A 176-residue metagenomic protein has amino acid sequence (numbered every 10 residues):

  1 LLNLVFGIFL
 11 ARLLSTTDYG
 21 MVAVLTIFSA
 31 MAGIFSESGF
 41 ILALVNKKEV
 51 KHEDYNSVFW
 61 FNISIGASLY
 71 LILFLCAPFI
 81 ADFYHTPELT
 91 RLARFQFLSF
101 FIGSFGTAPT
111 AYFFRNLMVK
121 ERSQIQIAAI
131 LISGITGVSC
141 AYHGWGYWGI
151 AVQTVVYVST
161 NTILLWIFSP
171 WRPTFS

Functional and structural regions predicted by a protein language model:
L1-F40, I65-A77, S99, A129-V138 (+1 more regions): Signature of the first transmembrane helix
A11-T16, A30-I63, A67, I80-A81 (+1 more regions): Transmembrane-helix boundary and interhelical linker motifs in polytopic inner-membrane proteins
L13-V24, K47-F59, Y70-F97, L117 (+1 more regions): Membrane-interface helix-capping segments at transmembrane helix termini in multi-pass transporters
F40-V45, F74-P78, Y112, H143-G144 (+1 more regions): Juxtamembrane/interface motifs at transmembrane-helix termini
T86-P87, T136, Y142, F168-P173: A signal for specific C-terminal beta-sheet/loop modules enriched in small/flexible residues with GP/PG/PP motifs
K120, I163-S176: Interhelical loop/hinge segments that connect adjacent transmembrane helices in multipass membrane
